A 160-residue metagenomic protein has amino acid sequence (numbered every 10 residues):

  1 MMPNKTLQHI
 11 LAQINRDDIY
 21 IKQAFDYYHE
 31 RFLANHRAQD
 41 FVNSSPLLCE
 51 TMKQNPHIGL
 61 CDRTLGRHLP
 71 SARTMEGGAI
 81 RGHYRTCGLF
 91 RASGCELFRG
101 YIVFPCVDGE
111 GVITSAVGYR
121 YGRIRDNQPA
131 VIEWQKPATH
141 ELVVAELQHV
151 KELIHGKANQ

Functional and structural regions predicted by a protein language model:
M1-R37: Conserved active-site segments centered on acidic
T6-I10, R63-Q160: Phosphate-handling DNA/RNA-contact segment within nucleic-acid enzymes
D17, L48-C49: Transmembrane alpha-helical segments of multipass membrane enzymes and assembly factors that act on membrane-embedded
A38-Q39, I80: Generic structural marker for isolated residues within well-ordered, non-membrane alpha-helices of soluble domains
P46-L47, R123: Generic secondary-structure boundary signal with a strong preference for alpha-helix termini
L47-L48, L89: Helix N-cap/coil-helix junction residues
E50-G66: Short, conserved phosphate-binding/catalytic loop or strand-edge motifs used in phosphoryl-/nucleotidyl-transfer
